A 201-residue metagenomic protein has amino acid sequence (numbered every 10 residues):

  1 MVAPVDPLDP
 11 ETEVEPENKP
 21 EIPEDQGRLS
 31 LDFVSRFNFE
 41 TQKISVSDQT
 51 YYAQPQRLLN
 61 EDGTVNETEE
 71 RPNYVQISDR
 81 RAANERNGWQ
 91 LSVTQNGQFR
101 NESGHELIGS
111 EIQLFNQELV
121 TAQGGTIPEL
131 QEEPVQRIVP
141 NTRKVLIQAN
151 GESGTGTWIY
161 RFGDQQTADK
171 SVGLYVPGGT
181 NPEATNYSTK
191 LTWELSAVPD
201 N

Functional and structural regions predicted by a protein language model:
M1-N201: Signature of Gram-negative chaperone-usher
